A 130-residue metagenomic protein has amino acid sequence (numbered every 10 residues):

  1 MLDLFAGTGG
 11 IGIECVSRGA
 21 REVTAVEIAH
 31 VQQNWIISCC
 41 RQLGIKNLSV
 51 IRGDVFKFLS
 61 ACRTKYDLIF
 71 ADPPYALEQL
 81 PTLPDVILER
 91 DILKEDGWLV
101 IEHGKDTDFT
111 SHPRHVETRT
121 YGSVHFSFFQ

Functional and structural regions predicted by a protein language model:
M1-Q130: Class I S-adenosyl-L-methionine-dependent methyltransferase catalytic core
